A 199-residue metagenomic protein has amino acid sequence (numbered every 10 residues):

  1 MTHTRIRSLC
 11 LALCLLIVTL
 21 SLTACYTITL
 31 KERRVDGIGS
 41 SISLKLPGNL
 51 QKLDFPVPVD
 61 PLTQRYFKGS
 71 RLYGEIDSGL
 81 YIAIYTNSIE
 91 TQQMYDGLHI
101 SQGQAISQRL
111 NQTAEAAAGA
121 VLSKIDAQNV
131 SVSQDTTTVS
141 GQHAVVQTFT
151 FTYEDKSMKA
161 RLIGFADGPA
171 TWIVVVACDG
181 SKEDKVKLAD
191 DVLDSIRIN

Functional and structural regions predicted by a protein language model:
T2-S78, T136-T137, Y153-S157, A177-N199: N-terminal targeting sequences that direct proteins away from the cytosol to non-cytosolic compartments
P61-K159: Conserved polar/disulfide-associated segments of primarily extracytoplasmic proteins
I82-I84, R161, A170-D179: Short, well-ordered beta-strand elements
F165-D167: Extended hydrophobic
